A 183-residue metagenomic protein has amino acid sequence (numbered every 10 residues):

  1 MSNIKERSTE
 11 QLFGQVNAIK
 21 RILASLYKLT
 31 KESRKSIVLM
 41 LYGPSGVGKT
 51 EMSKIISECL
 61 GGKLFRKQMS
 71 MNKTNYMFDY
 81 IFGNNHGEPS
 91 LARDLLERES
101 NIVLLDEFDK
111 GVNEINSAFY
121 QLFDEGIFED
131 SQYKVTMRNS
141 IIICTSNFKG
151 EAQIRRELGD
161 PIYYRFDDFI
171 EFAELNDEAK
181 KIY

Functional and structural regions predicted by a protein language model:
S2-V38: Pre-Walker A (pre-P-loop) alpha-helix and adjacent loop at the N terminus of AAA/AAA+ ATPase modules, a conserved
R21, M52-I56, M77-Y80, E114-L122 (+3 more regions): Alpha-helical scaffold elements adjacent to nucleotide-binding pockets in ATP/GTP-utilizing enzyme cores
T30-K67: Walker A/P-loop
R34-K35, L60, N75, L96-E99 (+2 more regions): Short loop/turn elements that form and flank the Walker-type P-loop nucleotide-binding site in RecA-like NTPase cores
G43, D106-E107: The Walker A (P-loop) glycine that initiates the GxxxxGKT/S ATP-binding motif of P-loop NTPases
C59-H86: AAA+/P-loop NTPase substrate/partner-engagement loops
K67, V103-L104, I142: Hydrophobic positions in the central parallel beta-sheet of the AAA+
G87-L91, E107-A118, F123-A179: Canonical AAA+ ATPase core
